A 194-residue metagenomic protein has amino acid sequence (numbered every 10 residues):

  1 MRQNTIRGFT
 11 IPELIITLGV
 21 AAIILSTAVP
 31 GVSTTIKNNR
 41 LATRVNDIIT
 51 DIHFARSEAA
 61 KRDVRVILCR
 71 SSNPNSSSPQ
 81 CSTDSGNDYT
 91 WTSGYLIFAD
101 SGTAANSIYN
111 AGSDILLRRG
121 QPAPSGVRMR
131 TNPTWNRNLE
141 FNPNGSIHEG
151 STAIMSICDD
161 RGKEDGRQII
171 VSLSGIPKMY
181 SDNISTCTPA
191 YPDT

Functional and structural regions predicted by a protein language model:
M1-I11: N-terminal leader/signal peptides at the extreme start of proteins
R2, T27-A42, N46-I49, H53 (+4 more regions): N-terminal helix-rich module
R7, L18-A21, N144, S174: Short glycine-rich loop/turn motifs that provide flexible caps or phosphate-binding loops at active sites
T10, G19, I36: Conserved, well-structured beta-alpha core segment at the onset of a catalytic domain
P12-I15, Y89: Residue-level "hotspot" positions that anchor or transmit function at local structural transition points
L14-G31: Alpha-helical hydrophobic helix detector
